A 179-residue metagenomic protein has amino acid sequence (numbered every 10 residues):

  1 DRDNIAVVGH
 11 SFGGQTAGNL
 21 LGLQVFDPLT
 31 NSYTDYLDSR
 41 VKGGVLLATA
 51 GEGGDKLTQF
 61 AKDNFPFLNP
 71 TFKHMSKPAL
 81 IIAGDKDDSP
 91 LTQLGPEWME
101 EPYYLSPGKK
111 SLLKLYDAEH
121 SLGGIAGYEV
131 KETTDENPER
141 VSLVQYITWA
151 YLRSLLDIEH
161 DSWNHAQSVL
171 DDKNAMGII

Functional and structural regions predicted by a protein language model:
D1-H74: Primarily recognizes the serine-hydrolase "nucleophile elbow" in alpha/beta-hydrolase and SGNH/GDSL folds
N4-V8, G43-A48, P78-A83, S111-K114 (+1 more regions): Structural recognition of the beta-strand scaffold that forms the well-ordered cores of secreted hydrolase catalytic
Q15-T16, G53-K56, P90, H120-G124 (+1 more regions): Short, solvent-exposed loop/turn elements at domain surfaces
L20-L23, P78, Y151-I158: Structured segments of extracytoplasmic/periplasmic soluble domains in secreted or envelope-associated proteins
N31-T34, P96-Y103, A166: Intrinsically disordered, low-complexity boundary segments flanking structured domains
K62-Q145: Active-site-adjacent alpha-helix of alpha/beta-hydrolase-fold enzymes
D117-E119, I125-I179: Alpha/beta-hydrolase-fold serine-hydrolase catalytic core, especially in secreted/extracellular enzymes
